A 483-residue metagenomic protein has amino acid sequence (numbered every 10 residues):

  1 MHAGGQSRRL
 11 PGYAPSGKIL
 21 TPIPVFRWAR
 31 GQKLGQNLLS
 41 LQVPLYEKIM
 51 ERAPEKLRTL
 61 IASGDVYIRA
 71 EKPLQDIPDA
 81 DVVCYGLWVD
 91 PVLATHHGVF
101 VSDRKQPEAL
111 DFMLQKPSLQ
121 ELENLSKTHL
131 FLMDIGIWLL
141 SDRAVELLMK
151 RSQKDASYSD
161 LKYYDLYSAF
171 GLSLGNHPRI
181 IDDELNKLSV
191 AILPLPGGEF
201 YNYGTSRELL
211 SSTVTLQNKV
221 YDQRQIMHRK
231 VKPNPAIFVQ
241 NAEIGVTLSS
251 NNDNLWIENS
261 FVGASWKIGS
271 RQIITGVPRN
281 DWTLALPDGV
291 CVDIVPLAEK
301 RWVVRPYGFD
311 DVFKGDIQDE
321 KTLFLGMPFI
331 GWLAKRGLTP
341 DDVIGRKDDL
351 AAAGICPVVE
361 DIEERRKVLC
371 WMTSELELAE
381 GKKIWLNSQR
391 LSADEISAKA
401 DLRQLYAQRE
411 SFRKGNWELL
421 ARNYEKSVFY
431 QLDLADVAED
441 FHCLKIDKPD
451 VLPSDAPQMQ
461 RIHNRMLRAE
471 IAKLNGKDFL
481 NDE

Functional and structural regions predicted by a protein language model:
M1-A3, R58-D65, A191-L193: Extended hydrophobic secondary-structure segments that form protein cores and membrane-embedded regions
M1-G12: N-terminal nucleotide-binding beta1-loop-alpha1 segment
G5-Q6, V66, D142, S206: Conformational gate/switch positions in structured elements
R8, K18, G98, G198: Flexible, active-site-adjacent loop/turn segments at secondary-structure boundaries
A14-G17, R27-A156: Conserved core of the sugar-phosphate nucleotidyltransferase
V82, W88-V92, I135-E483: Left-handed beta-helix
